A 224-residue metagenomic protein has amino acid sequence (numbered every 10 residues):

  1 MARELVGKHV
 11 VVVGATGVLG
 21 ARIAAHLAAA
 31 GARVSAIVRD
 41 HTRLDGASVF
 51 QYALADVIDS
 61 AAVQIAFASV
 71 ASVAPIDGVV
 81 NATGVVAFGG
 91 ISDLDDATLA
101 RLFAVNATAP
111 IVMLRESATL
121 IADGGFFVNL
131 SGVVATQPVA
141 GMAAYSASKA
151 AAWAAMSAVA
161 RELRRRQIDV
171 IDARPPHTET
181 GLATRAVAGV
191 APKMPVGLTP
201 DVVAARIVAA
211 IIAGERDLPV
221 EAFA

Functional and structural regions predicted by a protein language model:
T16, A24: N-terminal Rossmann NAD(P)H-binding glycine-rich loop of SDR-like oxidoreductase domains
A82-F88: Conserved NAD(P)H cofactor-binding loop of Rossmann-fold oxidoreductase domains
G90-I91, T98-A100: Substrate-binding pocket helix/loop in short-chain dehydrogenase/reductase
S92, V139-A143: Active-site loop immediately N-terminal to the catalytic Tyr-X3-Lys motif of short-chain dehydrogenase/reductase
L114, S148: Active-site helix of classical SDR
G132: Residue(s) in the substrate-gating loop at a strand-loop-helix junction that position the organic substrate next
D172-A173, A188-A224: C-terminal helical subdomain
